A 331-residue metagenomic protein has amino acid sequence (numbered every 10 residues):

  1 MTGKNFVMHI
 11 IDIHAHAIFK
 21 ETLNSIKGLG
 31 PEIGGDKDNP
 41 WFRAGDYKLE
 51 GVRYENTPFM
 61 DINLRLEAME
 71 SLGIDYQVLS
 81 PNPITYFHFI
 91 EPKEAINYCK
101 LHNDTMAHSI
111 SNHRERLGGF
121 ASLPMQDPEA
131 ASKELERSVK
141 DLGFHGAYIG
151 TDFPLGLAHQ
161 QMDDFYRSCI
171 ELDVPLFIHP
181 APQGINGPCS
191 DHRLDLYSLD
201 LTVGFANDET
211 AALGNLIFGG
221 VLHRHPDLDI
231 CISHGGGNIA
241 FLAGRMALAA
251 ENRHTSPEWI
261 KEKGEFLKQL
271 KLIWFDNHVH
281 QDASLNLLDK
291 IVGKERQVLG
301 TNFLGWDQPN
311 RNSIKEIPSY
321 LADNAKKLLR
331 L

Functional and structural regions predicted by a protein language model:
T2-I13, I18-Y76, D104-N112, K133-R137 (+6 more regions): Mid-to-C-terminal alpha-helical segments outside catalytic/metal-binding sites
I11-I13, Q77-L79, G118-A121, A147-I149 (+4 more regions): Hydrophobic faces of well-ordered beta-strands that scaffold small-molecule active sites in alpha/beta enzyme cores
I18-K20, T85-F87, Q126-D127, L155 (+4 more regions): Active-site environment of divalent metal-dependent phosphoester hydrolases
F19, P175, P180, P226-D229: Short, proline-centered helix/strand-breaking motifs
E21-K27, P188-D191, L242-M246, E251 (+1 more regions): Short aromatic-enriched loop/helix-cap "lid" or pocket-rim segments at secondary-structure transitions that line
D75-A212: Active-site gating/metal-coordination segments in enzymes
Y148-I149, S198-T210, R224-C231, G236 (+2 more regions): Active-site core of metal-dependent hydrolases
I217-F266: Aromatic-lined glycan-binding groove of carbohydrate-active enzymes
